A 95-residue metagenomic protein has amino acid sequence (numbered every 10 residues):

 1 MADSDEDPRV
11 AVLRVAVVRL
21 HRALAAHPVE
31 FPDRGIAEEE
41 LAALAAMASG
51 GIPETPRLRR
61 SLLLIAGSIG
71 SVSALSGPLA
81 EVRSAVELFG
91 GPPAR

Functional and structural regions predicted by a protein language model:
M1-G70, E87-R95: Short amphipathic alpha-helical segments that predominantly mediate membrane engagement
V72-V86: Alpha-helical transmembrane segments that serve as single-pass membrane anchors or pore-forming helices in small
